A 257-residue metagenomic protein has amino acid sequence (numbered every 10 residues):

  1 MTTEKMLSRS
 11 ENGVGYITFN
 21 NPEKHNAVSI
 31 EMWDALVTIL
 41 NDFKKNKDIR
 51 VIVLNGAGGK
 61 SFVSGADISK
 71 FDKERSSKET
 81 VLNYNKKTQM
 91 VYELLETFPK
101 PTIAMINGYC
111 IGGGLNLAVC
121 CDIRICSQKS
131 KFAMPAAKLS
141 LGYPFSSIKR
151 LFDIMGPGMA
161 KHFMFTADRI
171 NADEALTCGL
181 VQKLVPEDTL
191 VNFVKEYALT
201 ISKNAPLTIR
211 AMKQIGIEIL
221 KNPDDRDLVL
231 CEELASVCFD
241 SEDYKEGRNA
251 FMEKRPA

Functional and structural regions predicted by a protein language model:
M1-N12, K47, G59, A167-D173 (+3 more regions): C-terminal alpha-helix plus adjacent terminal tail
M1-N55, E93: Conserved CoA-thioester-binding segment of acyl-CoA-metabolizing enzymes
I17, N21, L36, L54 (+6 more regions): Terminal peptide-recognition signature
K24, L180, P256-A257: Activation segment of ePK-like protein kinases, specifically the conserved APE
M32-A35, Y84-K87, L117, L190 (+1 more regions): Hydrophobic alpha-helical membrane-association signature
G56-L94, S140, P223: Glycine- (often His-adjacent) and acidic-residue-rich active-site loop that binds/positions the CoA thioester
E93-P206, S241, E246, E253: Crotonase-fold acyl-CoA enzyme core
